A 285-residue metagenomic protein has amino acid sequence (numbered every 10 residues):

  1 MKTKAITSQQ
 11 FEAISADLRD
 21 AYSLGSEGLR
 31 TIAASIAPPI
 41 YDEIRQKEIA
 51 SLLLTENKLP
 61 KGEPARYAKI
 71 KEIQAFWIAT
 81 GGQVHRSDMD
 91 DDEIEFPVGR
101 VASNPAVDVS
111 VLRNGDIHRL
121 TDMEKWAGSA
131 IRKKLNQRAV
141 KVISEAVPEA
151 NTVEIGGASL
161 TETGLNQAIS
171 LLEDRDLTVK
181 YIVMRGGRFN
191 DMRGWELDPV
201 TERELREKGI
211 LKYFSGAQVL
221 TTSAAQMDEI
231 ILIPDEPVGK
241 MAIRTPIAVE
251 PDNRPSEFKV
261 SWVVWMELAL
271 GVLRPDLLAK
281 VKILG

Functional and structural regions predicted by a protein language model:
M1-L52: Non-cleavable N-terminal signal-anchor transmembrane helices
K2-E12, A16-R19, E196-G285: Sequence/fold signature of self-assembling virion shell proteins
R30-V101: Assembly/oligomerization interface modules of large self-assembling protein complexes
R100-N104, V179, K259-S261: Broad gene-expression machinery/nucleic-acid interaction feature
A102-R175, I283-G285: Alpha-helical scaffold segments that mediate packing/assembly in large oligomeric complexes
G115, D191-R193, L273: Short helix/loop capping segments that flank catalytic or ligand/cofactor-binding pockets
E145-S215: Extended, solvent-exposed, turn-rich assembly/linker loops in the middle of proteins
